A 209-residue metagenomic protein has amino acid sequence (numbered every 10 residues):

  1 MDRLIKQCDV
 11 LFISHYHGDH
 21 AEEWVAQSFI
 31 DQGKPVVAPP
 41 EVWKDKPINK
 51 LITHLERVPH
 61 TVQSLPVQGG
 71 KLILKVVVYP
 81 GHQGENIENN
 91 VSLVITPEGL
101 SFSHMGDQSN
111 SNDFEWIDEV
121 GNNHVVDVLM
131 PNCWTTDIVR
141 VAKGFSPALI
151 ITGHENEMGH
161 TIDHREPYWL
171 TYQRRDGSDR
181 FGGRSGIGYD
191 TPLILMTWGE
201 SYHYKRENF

Functional and structural regions predicted by a protein language model:
M1-A38, E119-V128: Active-site metal-binding motif and surrounding structural segment of the metallo-beta-lactamase
M1-K6, H54-H124, L195-F209: Core dinuclear metal-dependent hydrolase active-site scaffold
D9, Q32-K44, L149-E157: Short internal beta-strands
F12, V36-P39, S101-M105, D127-N132 (+1 more regions): Structural recognition of the beta-strand scaffold that forms the well-ordered cores of secreted hydrolase catalytic
H15, E22, V76, D107 (+2 more regions): Divalent metal-coordination and catalytic microenvironments
H15-Y16, G81-H82, M105-S109, C133-W134 (+1 more regions): Active-site metal-binding loops of divalent metal-dependent hydrolases
E23-F29, E115-E119, D137-F145: A short acidic, amphipathic alpha-helical/loop segment
I48-K75, N86-I87, K143-F209: Binuclear metal-ion centers of metallo-dependent hydrolases, dominated by the metallo-beta-lactamase
